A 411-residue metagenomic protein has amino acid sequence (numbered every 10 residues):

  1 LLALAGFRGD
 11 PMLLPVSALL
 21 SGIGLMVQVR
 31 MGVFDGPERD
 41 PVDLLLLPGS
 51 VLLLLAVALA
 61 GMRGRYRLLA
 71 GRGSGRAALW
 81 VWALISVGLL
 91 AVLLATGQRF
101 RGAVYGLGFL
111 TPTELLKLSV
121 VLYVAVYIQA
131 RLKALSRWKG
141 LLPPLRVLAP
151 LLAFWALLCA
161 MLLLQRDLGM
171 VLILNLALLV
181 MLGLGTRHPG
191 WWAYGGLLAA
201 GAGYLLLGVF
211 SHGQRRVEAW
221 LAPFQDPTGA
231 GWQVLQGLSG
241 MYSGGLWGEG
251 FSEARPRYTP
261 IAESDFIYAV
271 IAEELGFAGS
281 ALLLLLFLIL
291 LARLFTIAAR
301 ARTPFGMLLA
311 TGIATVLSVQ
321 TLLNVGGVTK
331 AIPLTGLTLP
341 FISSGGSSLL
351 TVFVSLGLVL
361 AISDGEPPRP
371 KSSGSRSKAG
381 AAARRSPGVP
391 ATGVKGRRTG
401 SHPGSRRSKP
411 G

Functional and structural regions predicted by a protein language model:
L1-R166, V325-L339, S344, S348-V354 (+1 more regions): Membrane-helix boundary/helix-loop-helix interface segments in multi-pass membrane proteins
L25-V33, L89-Q98, G183-A193, G203-G213 (+1 more regions): Juxtamembrane membrane-interface segments at transmembrane alpha-helix termini
G49-L53, E273-L294: Hydrophobic alpha-helical transmembrane segments
R99-F109, G183, W191-L283, A301-L309: Hydrophobic, glycine- and aromatic-enriched re-entrant/interface helices and adjoining loop segments
Y123, G208-H212, I289-R293, L317-Q320 (+2 more regions): Transmembrane alpha-helix boundary/anchor motif
L145-G208, W220-L221: Hydrophobic alpha-helical segments of polytopic membrane proteins
L164, L168, L172, G248 (+2 more regions): Hydrophobic alpha-helical segments of membrane proteins
F295-G336, I342: Loop-to-helix entry and N-terminal half of a specific, functionally important transmembrane alpha helix in multi-pass
